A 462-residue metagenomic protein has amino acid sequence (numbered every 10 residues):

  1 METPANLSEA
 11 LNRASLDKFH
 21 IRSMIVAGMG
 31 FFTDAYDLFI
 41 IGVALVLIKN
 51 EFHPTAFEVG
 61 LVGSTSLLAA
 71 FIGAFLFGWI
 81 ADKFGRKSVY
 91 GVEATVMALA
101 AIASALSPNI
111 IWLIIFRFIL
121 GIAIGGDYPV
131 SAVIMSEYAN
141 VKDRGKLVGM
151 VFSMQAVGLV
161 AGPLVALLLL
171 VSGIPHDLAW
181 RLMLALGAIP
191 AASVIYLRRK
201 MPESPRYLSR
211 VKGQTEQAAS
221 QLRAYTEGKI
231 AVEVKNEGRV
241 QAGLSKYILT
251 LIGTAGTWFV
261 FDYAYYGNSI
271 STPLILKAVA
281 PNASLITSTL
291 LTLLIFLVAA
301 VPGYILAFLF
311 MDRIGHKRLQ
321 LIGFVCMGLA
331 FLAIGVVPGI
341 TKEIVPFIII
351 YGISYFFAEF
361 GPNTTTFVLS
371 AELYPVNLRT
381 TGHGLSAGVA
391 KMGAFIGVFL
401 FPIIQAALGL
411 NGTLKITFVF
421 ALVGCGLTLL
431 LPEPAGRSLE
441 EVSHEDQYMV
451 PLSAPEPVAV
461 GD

Functional and structural regions predicted by a protein language model:
M1-D462: Transmembrane-helix signature of 12-pass secondary carriers
